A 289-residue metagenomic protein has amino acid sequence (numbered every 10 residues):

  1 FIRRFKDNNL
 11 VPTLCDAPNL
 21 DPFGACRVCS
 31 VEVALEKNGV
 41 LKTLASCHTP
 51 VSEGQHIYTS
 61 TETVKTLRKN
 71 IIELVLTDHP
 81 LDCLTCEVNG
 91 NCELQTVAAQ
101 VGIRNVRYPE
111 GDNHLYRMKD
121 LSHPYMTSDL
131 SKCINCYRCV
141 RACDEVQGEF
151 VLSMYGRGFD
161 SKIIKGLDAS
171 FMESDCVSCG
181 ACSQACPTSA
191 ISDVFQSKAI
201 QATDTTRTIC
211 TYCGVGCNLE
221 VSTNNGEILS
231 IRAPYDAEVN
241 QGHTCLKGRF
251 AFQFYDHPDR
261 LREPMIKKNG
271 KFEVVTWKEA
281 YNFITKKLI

Functional and structural regions predicted by a protein language model:
F1-E53, E62-L67: N-terminal cofactor/phosphate-binding cores enriched in small/glycine residues, especially glycine-rich loops such as
F1-R4, L35-V40, G54-H79, L84-I289: N-terminal export/assembly segments and adjacent metallocofactor-ligating motifs of anaerobic energy-metabolism
